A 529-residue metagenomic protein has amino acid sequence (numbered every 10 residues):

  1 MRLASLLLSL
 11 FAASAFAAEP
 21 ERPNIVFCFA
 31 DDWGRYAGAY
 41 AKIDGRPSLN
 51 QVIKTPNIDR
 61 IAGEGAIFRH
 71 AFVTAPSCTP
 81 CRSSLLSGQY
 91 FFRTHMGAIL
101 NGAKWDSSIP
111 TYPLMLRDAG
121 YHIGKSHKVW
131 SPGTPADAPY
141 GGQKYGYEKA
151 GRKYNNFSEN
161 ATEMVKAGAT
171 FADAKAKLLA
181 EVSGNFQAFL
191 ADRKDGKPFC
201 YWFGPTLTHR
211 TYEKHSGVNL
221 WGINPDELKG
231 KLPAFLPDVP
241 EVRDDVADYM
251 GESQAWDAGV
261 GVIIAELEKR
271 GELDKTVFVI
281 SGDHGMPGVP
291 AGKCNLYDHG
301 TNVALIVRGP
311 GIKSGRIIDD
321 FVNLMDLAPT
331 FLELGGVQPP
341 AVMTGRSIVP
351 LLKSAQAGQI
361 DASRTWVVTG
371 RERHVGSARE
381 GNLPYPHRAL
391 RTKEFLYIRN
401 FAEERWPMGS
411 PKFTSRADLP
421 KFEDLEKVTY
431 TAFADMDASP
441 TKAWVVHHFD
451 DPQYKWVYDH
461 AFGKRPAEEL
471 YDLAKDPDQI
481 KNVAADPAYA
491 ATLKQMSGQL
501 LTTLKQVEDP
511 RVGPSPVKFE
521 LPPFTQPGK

Functional and structural regions predicted by a protein language model:
R2-L3, F11, F16-E469, P477-G498 (+3 more regions): Formylglycine-dependent sulfatase
D472: A contiguous binding-surface segment within folded domains or other stable secondary-structure elements
K505-E508: Short arginine-rich
